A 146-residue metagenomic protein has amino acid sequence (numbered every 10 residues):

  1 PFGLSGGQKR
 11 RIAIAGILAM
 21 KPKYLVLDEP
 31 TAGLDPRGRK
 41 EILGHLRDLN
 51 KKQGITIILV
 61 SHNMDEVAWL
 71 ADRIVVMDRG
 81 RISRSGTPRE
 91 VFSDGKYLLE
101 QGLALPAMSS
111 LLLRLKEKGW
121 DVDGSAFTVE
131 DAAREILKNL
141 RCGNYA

Functional and structural regions predicted by a protein language model:
P1-L4: Conserved ABC ATPase signature
K21: Conserved catalytic motifs of ABC-family nucleotide-binding domains
L25-D28: Catalytic Walker B motif of ABC-type/P-loop ATPase nucleotide-binding domains
K40-K52: Helical segment within the ABC ATPase nucleotide-binding domain
V67-W69: A short, surface-exposed alpha-helical micro-motif characterized by mixed small hydrophobic and charged/polar residues
R79-G80: Conserved ABC ATPase "signature" C-loop
S85-G86: ABC ATPase "signature
